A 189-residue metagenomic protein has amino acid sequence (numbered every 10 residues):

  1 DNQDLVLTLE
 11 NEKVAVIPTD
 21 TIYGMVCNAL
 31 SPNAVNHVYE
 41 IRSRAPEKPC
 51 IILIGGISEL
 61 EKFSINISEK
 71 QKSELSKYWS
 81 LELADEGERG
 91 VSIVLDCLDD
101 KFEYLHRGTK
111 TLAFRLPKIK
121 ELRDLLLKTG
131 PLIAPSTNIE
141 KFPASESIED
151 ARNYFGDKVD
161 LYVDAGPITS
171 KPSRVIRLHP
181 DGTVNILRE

Functional and structural regions predicted by a protein language model:
D1-E189: Active-site-adjacent structural elements in enzyme catalytic cores
